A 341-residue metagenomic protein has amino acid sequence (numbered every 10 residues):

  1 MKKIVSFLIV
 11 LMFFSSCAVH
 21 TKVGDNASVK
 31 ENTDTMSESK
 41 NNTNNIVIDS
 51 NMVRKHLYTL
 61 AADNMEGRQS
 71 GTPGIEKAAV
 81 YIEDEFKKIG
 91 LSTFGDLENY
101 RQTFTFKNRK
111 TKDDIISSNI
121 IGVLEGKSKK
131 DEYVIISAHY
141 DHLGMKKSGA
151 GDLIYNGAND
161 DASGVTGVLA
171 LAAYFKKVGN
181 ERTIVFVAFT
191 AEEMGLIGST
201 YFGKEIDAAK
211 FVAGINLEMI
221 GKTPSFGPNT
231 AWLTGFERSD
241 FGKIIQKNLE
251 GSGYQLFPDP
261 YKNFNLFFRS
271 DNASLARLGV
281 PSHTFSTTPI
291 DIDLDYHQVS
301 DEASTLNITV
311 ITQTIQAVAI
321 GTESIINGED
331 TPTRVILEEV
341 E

Functional and structural regions predicted by a protein language model:
F13-S16: C-terminal motif of bacterial Sec signal peptides marking the signal peptidase cleavage site
H20, G24, I292-E341: His/Asp/Glu-rich mid-to-C-terminal helical/loop segments that flank catalytic regions of hydrolases
D34-K77, I89, T93, G253 (+1 more regions): N-terminal capping segment at the start of a domain
E38-V47, D63-P73, N108-T111, A150-D161 (+4 more regions): Second-shell loop/turn segments in exported
R68-L124: A non-catalytic alpha/beta surface segment that caps or lines the substrate-entry region of metallo-dependent hydrolase
I136, Y140-H142, K146-M194, V318: Alpha-helical metal-binding/catalytic segments enriched in His/Glu/Asp
F189-T284, D330-T333: Metal-dependent peptidase/peptidase-like ectodomains
F264-I311: Zn-dependent metallopeptidase/amidohydrolase metal-coordination segment
